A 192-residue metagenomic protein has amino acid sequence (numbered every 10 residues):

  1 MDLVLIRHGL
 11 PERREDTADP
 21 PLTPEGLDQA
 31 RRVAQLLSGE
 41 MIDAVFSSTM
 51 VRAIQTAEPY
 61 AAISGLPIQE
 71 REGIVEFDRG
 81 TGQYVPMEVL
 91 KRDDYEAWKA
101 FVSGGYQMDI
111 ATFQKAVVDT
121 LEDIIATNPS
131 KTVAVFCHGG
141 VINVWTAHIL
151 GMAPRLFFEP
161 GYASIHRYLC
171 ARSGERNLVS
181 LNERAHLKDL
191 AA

Functional and structural regions predicted by a protein language model:
D2-E70: Active-site-proximal alpha-helix that buttresses catalytic centers in soluble enzyme cores
L3, K131-C137: Generic beta-sheet signal
P11, V141-I142: Short active-site segment of divalent metal-dependent hydrolases/proteases that encodes the spacing between
P21, A62-D119, A192: Phosphate-handling substructures
S38-M41, I124-K131: Glycine-rich phosphate-binding loop signature in dinucleotide/nucleotide-binding domains
S47-S48, K115, F136-C137: Short beta-strand scaffold positions
A153-N177: Domain-level recognition of soluble alpha/beta enzyme cores, biased toward histidine phosphatases/phosphomutases
V179-A192: Acidic, His/Gly-rich catalytic cores of divalent-metal-dependent hydrolytic chemistry
